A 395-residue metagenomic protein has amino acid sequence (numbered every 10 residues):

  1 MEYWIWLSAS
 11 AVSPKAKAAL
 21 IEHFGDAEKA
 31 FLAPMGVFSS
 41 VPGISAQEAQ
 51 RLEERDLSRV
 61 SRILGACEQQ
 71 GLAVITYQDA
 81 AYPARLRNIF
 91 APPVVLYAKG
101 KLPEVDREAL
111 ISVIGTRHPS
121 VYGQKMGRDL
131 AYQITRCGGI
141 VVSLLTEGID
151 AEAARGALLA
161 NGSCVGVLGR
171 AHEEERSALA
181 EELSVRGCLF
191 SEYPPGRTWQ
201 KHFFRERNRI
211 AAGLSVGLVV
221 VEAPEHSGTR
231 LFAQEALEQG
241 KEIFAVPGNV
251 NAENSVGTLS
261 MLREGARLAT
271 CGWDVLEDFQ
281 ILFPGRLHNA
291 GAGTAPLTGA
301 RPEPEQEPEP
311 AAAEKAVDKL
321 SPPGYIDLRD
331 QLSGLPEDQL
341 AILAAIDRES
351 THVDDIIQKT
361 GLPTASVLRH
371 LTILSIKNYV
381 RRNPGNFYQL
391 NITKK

Functional and structural regions predicted by a protein language model:
M1-R136, V167: Short, positively charged patches
Y77-K395: Glycine-biased, small-residue-rich flexible motifs in mid-sequence functional cores and linkers
